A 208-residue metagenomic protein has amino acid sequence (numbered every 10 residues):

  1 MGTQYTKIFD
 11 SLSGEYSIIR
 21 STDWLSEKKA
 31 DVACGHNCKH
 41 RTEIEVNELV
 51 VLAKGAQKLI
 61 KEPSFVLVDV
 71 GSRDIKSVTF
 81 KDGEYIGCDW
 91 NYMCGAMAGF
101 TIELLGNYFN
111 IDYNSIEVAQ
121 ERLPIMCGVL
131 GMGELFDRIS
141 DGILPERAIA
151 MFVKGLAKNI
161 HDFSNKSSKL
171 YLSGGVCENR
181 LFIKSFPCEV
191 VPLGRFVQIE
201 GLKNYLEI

Functional and structural regions predicted by a protein language model:
M1-E15, S64-G83: Gly/Thr-rich phosphate-binding beta-strand-loop-beta motif of the actin/hexokinase/Hsp70
M1-V32, L105: Conserved phosphate-binding loops in N-terminal lobes of ATP-dependent enzymes of the actin/Hsp70/sugar-kinase
H36-C38, S164-F186, L193-R195: Glycine-rich phosphate-binding loops at beta-strand->alpha-helix junctions
T42-V50, S185-L202: Conserved phosphate-binding/catalytic loops in two-lobed NTP-binding clefts
Q57-K61, S72-K76, Y85-N91: Active-site phosphate-binding/coordination module
D82-G128, D137, G194, G201-Y205: Glycine-rich phosphate-binding loop plus the immediately following alpha-helix
C127-K169, V191: Adenine-nucleotide phosphate-binding core of ATP-dependent small-molecule kinases
